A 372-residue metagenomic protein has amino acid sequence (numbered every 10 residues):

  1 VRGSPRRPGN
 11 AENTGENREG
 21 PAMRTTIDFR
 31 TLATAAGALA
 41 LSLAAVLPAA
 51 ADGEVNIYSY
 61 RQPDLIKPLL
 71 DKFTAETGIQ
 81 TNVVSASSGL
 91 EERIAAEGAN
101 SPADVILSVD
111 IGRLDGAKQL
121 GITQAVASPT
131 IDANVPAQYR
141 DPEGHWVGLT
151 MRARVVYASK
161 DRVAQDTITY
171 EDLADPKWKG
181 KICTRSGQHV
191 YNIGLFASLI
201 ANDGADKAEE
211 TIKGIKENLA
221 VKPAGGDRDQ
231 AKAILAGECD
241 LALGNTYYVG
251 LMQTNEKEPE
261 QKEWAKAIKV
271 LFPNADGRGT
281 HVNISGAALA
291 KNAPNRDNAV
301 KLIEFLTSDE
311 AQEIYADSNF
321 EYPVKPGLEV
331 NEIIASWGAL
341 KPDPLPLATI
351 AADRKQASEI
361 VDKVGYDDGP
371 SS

Functional and structural regions predicted by a protein language model:
D52-D115: Early extracytoplasmic/lumenal segment of secretory-pathway proteins
Y58-R61, P142-E143, A158-K160, Q165 (+3 more regions): Short beta-strand->loop
S101-I106, Q124-V156, E171, I182-T184: A structural signal for short loop-to-beta-strand junctions that line the ligand-binding cleft of periplasmic/secreted
Y157-R162, A197, V282-N295, I314-Y315: A bilobed periplasmic-binding-protein/Venus flytrap-type ligand-binding module shared by bacterial periplasmic
D161-I168, A201-E209, A293-A299: Short helix-loop capping/hinge motifs at secondary-structure junctions, enriched in acidic/polar residues
G180-Q188, F305-E329: Periplasmic-binding protein-like
Y191, S198, D203-P273: Ligand-binding pocket segment of bilobal, Venus flytrap-like solute-binding proteins
D343-S372: Conserved C-terminal helix/tail region of periplasmic/extracytoplasmic solute-binding proteins
